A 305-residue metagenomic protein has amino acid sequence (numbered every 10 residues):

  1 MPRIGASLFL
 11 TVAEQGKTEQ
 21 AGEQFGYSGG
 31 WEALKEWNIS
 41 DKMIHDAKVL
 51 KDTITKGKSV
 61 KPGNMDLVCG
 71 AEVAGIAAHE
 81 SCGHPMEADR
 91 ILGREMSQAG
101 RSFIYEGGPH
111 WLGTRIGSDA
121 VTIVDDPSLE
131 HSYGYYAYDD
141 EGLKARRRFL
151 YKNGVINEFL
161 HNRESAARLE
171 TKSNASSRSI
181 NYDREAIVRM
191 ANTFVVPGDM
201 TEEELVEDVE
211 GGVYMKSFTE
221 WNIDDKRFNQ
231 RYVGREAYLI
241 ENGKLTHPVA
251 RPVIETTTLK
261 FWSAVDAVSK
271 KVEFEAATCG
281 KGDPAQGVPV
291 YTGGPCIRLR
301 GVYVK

Functional and structural regions predicted by a protein language model:
M1-K305: N-terminal small-residue-enriched
